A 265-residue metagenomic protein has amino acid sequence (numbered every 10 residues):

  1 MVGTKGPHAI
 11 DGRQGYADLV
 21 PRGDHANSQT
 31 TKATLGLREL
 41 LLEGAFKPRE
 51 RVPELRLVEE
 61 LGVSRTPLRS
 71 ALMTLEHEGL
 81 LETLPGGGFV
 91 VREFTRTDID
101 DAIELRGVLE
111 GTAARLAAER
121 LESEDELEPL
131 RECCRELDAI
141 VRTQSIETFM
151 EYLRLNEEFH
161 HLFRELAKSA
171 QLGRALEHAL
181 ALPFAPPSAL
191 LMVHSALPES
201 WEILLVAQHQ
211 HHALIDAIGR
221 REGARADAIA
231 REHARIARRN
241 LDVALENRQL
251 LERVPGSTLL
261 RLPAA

Functional and structural regions predicted by a protein language model:
M1-E119, Q171, E246-A265: Short linear motifs at protein or domain termini
G3-D11, H25, S188-A265: C-terminal all-alpha effector/ligand-binding and dimerization domain of prokaryotic HTH-type transcriptional repressors
P21-R22, R96-D100, A118-S123, R142-T148 (+1 more regions): A ubiquitous short alpha-helical element
H25, Q29, D98-D101, L105 (+4 more regions): Conserved acidic
T31, G107, R131, L205-H209: Amphipathic alpha-helical repeat elements characteristic of tetratricopeptide repeat
L42-F46, A114, A118-E122, R142-I146 (+3 more regions): Short, flexible helix-adjacent loops and helix caps
E50, T83, N156, V206-Q208: Short, flexible turn/loop "capping" segments at secondary-structure junctions
E124-V193, Q210-D216, R225-R239: Conserved amphipathic alpha-helical segments that form helical-bundle/coiled-coil interaction surfaces
